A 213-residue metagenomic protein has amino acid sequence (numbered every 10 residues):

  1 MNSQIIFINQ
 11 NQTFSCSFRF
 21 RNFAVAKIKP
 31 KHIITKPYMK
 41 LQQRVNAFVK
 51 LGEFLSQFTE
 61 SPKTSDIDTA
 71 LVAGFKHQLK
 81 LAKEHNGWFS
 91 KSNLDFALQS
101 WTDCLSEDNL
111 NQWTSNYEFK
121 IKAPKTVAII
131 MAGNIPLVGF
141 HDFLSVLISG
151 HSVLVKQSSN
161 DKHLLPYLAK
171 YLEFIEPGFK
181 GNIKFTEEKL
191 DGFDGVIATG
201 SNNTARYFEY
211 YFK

Functional and structural regions predicted by a protein language model:
N2-F14, N22-T126: N-terminal Rossmann-like NAD(P)+-binding subdomain of aldehyde/semialdehyde dehydrogenases
F14, I28-I34, T126, I175-K213: Conserved NAD(P)+-binding/catalytic subdomain of aldehyde/semialdehyde dehydrogenases
R44, G150, V196: Residue-level signal for inorganic ion chemistry
L55, W101, L105, A169-E176 (+2 more regions): Hydrophobic, Leu/Ile/Phe/Ala-enriched alpha-helical segments that form helix-helix packing faces
S65-K76, S106, S158-L165, A169-P177 (+1 more regions): Short, structured coil/loop segments at alpha-helix boundaries
Q112-E173, F179: Conserved small-residue-rich beta-alpha loop and adjacent elements that most often cradle the phosphate/pyrophosphate
